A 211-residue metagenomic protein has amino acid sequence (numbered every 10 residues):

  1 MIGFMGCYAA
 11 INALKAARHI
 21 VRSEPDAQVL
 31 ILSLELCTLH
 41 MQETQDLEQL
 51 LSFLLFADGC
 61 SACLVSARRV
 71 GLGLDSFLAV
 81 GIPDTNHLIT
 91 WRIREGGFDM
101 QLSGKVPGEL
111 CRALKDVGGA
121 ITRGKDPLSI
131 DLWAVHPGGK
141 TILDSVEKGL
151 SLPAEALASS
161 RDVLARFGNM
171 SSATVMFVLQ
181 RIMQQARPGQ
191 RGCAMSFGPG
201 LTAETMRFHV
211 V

Functional and structural regions predicted by a protein language model:
M1-R22, C111, P127, D131-V211: Claisen-condensing/thiolase-fold acyl-transfer catalytic domains that form or cleave C-C bonds in fatty acid
G3, Q28-E35, A57, V65 (+1 more regions): Short beta-strand segments
C7, C37, G71, K115 (+1 more regions): Alpha-helix N-cap/helix-start and coil->helix boundary motif
A13, V117-K125: Stable alpha-helical structural segments in soluble proteins, enriched in small hydrophobic residues
H19-S23, L32, L55: Conserved beta-strand/loop scaffold segments within soluble protein domains that form the structured core and edges
S23-V29, L50-L51, G59-C60, R69-L74 (+3 more regions): Short coil/turn connectors at secondary-structure junctions
I31-L51, L78-E95, K140-K148, R166-F177: Active-site-adjacent elements of ketosynthase-type condensing enzymes
M41-A120, F197, H209-V211: Condensing-enzyme catalytic core mediating Claisen C-C bond formation in acyl metabolism
